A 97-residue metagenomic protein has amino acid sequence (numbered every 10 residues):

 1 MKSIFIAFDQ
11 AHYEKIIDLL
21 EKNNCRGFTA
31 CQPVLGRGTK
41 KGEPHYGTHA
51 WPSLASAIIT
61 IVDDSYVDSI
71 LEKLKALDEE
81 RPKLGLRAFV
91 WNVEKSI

Functional and structural regions predicted by a protein language model:
M1-I97: Positively charged, small/polar-rich N-terminal and surface patches that mediate targeting and assembly and bind
